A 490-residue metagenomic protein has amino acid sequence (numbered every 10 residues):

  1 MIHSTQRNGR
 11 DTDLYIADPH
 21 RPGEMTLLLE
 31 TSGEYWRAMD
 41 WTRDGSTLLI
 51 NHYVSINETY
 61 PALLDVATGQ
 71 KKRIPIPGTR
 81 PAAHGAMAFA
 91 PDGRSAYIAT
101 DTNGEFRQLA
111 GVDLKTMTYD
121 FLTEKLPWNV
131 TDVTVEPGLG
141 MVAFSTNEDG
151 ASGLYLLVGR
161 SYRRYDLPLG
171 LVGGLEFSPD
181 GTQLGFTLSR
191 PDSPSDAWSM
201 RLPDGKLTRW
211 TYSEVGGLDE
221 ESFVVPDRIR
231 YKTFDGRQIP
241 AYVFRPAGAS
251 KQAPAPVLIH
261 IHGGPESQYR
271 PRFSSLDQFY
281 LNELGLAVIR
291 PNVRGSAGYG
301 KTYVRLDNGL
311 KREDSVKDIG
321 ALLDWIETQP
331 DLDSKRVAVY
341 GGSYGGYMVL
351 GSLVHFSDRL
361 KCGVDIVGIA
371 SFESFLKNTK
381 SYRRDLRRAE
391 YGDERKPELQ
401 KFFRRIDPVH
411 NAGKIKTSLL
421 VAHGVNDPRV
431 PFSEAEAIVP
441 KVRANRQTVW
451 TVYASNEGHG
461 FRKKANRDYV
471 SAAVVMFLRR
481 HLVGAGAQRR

Functional and structural regions predicted by a protein language model:
M1-Q6, R10-L14, E24-H52, N57-P61 (+9 more regions): Conserved beta-propeller blade repeats
D18-P22, D65-G69, D113-M117, L157-S161 (+1 more regions): Short loop/turn segments that connect beta-strands within beta-propeller blades
E176-P203, A370: Structured, non-catalytic alpha/beta "coupling" segments that mediate domain-domain communication and provide generic
R209-K251: N-terminal cap/lid segment of alpha/beta-hydrolase-fold proteins
R245, Q252-G263: Short beta-strand element of the alpha/beta-hydrolase
P254, G263-Q278, V293, S433-E434: The serine-hydrolase catalytic nucleophile loop
R290-R490: Active-site-proximal cap/loop segments of hydrolase catalytic domains
